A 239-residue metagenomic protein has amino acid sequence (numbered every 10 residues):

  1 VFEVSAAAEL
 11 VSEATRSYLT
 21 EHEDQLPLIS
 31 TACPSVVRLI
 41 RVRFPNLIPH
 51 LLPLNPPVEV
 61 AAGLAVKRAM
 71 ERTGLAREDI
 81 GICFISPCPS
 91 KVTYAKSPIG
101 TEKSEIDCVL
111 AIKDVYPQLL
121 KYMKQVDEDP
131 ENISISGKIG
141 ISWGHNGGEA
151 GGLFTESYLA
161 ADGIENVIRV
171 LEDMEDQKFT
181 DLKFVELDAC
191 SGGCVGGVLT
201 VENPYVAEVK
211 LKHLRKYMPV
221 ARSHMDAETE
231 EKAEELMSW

Functional and structural regions predicted by a protein language model:
V1-W239: Iron-sulfur-associated redox domains of electron-transfer enzymes in respiratory and anaerobic energy metabolism
